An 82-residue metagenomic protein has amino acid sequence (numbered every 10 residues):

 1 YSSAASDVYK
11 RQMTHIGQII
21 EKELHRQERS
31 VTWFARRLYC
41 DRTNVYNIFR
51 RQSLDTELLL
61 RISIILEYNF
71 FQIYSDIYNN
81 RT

Functional and structural regions predicted by a protein language model:
Y1-Y9: Single conserved hydrophobic/aromatic residue that forms the stacking wall/gate of nucleotide- or nucleobase-binding
S3, R29, L54-E57: Residue-level signal for the short linker/turn that defines the boundary of a DNA-recognition helix
G17-R37: Short basic helix-loop element that most often maps to the first helix and adjoining turn of HTH DNA-binding modules
H25, R50-R51, I64, Y78: Residue-level detection of the helix-turn-helix DNA-binding "recognition helix"
T32, T43, F71: Key DNA-contact positions within bacterial/archaeal DNA-binding proteins
Y39-L54: Recognition helix of helix-turn-helix/homeodomain-like DNA-binding domains that insert into the DNA major groove
E57-I73: DNA major-groove recognition helix of helix-turn-helix/homeodomain DNA-binding modules
